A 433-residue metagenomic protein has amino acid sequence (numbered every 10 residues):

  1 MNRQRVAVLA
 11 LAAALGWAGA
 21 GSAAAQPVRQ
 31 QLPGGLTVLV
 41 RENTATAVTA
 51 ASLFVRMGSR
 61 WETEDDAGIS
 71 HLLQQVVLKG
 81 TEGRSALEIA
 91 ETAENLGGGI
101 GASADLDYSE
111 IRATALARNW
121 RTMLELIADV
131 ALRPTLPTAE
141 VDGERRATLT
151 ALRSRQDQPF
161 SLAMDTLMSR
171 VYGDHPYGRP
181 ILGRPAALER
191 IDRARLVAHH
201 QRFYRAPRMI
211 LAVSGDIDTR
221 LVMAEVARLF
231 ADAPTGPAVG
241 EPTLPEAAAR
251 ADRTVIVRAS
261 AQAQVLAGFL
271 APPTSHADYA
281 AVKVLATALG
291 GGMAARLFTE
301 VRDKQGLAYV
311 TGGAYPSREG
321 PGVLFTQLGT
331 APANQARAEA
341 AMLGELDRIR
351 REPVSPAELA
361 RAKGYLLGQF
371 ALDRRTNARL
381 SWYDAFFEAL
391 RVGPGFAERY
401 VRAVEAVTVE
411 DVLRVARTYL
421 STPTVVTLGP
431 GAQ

Functional and structural regions predicted by a protein language model:
M1-R5: Positively charged n-region of N-terminal signal peptides that target proteins for export
A7-A18: Bacterial N-terminal signal peptides
A18-A25: Boundary at the C-terminal end of the N-terminal hydrophobic targeting segment
A25-F54: Mature N-terminal segment immediately following signal peptide/propeptide cleavage in secreted/periplasmic
Q31, E88-A238, V255, P273 (+1 more regions): Charge-rich, well-structured scaffold segments of protease-associated domains
A50-A117, P180, G292-L307: M16/MPP (pitrilysin/insulinase) zinc-metallopeptidase core fold and M16-derived inactive scaffolds
A238-A294: His/Glu-based metal-binding/catalytic segments typifying zinc-dependent metallopeptidases
